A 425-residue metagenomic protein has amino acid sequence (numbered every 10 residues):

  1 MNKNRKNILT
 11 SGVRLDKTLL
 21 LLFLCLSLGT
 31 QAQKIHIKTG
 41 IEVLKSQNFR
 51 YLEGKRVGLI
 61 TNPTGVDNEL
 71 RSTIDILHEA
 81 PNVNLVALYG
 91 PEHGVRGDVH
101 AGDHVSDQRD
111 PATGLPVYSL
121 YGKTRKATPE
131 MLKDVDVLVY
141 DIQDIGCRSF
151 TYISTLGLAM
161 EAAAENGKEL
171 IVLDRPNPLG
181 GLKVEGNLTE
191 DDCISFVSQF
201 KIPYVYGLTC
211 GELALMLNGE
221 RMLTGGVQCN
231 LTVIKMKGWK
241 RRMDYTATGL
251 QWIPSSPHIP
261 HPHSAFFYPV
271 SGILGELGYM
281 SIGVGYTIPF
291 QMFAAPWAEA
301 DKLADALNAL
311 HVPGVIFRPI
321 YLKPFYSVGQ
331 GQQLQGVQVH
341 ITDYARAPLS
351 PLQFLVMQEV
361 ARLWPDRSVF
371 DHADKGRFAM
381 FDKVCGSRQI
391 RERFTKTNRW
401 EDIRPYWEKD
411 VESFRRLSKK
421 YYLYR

Functional and structural regions predicted by a protein language model:
M1-I35: Bacterial Sec-dependent N-terminal signal peptides
N84-E92, L173: Short internal beta-strands
G97-A101, I171-C193: Glycine-rich, charge-decorated loop segments at or immediately adjacent to ligand/cofactor-binding or catalytic sites
V105-V135, C147: Glycine-rich oxoanion-binding loops at beta->alpha junctions
D144-L156: Glycine/threonine-rich flexible loop motifs
C193-Y268: Conserved anion/nucleotide-ligand pocket segment
G238-I320, P324: Glycine-rich, aromatic-lined ligand/substrate-binding cores of catalytic and carbohydrate-binding domains
A294-P405: Conserved functional hotspot residues or short segments at active or partner-binding sites across diverse domains
